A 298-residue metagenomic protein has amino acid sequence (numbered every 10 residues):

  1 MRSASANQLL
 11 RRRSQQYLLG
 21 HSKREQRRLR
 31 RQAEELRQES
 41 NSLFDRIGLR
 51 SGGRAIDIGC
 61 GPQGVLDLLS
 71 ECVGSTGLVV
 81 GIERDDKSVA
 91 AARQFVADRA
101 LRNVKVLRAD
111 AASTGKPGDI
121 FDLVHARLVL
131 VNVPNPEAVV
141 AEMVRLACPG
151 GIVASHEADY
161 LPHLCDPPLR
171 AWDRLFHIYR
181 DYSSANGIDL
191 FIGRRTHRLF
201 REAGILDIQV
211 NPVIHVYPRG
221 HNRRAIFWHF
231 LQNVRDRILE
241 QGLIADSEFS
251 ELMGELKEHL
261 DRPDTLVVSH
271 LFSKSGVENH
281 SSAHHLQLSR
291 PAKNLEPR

Functional and structural regions predicted by a protein language model:
S14-L36: Class I SAM-dependent methyltransferase Rossmann-like catalytic core, especially the SAM/SAH-binding loop
L18, R24-E25, Q209-V267: C-terminal helical/coil "lid" or tail adjacent to the Rossmann-like core of SAM-dependent
E34-G53, L68: Conserved alpha-helix/loop element of class I SAM-dependent methyltransferases that forms part of the SAM/SAH-binding
I56, P62-T114: Class I SAM-dependent methyltransferase SAM/SAH-binding core
T114-L123: A short acidic, Gly/Pro-enriched loop at the edge of an enzyme's catalytic core that lines a small-molecule cofactor
D122-P136: A short SAM/SAH-binding and catalytic strip from SAM-dependent methyltransferases
E137-I152: A short glycine-rich, Lys/Arg-flanked "PGG" loop and its adjoining helix->strand segment in the class I
A154-H221: Conserved catalytic/acceptor-binding region of the Class I
